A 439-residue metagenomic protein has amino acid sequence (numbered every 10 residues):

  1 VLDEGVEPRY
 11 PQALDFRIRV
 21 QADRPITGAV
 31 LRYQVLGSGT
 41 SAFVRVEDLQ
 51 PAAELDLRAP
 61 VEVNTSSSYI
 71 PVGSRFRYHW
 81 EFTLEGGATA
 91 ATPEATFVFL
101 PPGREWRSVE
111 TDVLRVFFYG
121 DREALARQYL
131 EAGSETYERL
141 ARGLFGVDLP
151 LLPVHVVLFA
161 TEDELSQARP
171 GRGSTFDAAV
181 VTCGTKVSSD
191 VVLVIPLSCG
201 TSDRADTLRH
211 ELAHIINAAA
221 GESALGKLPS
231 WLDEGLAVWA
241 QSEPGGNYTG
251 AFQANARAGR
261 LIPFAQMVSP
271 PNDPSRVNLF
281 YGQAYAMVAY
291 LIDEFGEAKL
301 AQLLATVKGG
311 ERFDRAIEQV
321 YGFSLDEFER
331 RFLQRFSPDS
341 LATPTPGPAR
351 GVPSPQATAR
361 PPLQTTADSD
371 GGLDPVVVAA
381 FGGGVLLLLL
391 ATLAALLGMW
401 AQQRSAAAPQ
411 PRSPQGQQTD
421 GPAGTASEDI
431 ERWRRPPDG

Functional and structural regions predicted by a protein language model:
V1-W106, R115: Glycan-association/targeting regions that enable binding to alpha-glucans and other polysaccharides
Q21-D23, S68, I292, A305 (+1 more regions): Amphipathic alpha-helical interaction elements
P93-A95, V154, G235: Extracytoplasmic/periplasmic beta-strand context in beta-sandwich domains, especially the cupredoxin/COX2 CuA-binding
E105-P229, G246, P270, F280 (+1 more regions): Juxtacatalytic substrate-recognition/specificity segment
W106, G246-G250, L279, L291-Q302: Substrate-binding/catalytic groove segments of enzymes that remodel or degrade extracellular structural polymers
R127, E131-R142, D206, H210 (+11 more regions): Solvent-exposed, polar/charged alpha-helical surfaces in well-ordered, non-transmembrane soluble domains, broadly
A220, K227-N272, Q319-P338: Post-HExxH zinc-binding segment in Zn-dependent metallohydrolases
A265, N272-L279, Q302-G439: Beta/coil-rich, acidic/histidine-enriched accessory regions frequently appended to metallopeptidases
